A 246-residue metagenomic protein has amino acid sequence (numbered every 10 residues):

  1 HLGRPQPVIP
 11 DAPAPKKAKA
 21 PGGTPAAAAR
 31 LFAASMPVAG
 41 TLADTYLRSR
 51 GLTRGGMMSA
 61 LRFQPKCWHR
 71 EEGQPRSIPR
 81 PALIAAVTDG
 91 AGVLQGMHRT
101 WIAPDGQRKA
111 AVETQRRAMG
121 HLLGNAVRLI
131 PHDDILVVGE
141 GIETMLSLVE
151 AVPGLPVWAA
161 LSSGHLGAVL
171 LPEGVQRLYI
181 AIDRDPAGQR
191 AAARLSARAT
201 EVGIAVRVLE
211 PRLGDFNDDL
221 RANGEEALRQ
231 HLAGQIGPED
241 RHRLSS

Functional and structural regions predicted by a protein language model:
H1-R54, P186-R190, R194-E201, V206-R207 (+1 more regions): Non-catalytic accessory segments of DNA primases and related replication-initiation nucleases
T53-I78: Short, basic/aromatic recognition patches
L61, V127, F216: Short clusters of hydrophobic/aromatic residues that line enzyme substrate/ligand-binding pockets
H69-E173: Phosphate-handling DNA/RNA-contact segment within nucleic-acid enzymes
Q107, I130-V137, I142-S246: TOPRIM fold recognition
